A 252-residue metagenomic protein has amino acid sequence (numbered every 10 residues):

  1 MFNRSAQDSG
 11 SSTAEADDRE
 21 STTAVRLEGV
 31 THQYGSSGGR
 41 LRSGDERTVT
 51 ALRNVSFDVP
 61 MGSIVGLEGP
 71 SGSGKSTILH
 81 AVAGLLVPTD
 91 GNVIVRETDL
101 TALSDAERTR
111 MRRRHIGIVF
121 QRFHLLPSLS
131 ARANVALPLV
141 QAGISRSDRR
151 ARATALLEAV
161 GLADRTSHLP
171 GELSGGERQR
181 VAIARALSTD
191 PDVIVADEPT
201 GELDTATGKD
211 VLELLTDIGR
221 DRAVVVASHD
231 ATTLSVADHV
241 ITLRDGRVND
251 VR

Functional and structural regions predicted by a protein language model:
A83: Helix-to-loop junction immediately C-terminal to a conserved catalytic motif
G91-D99: Conserved ABC transporter NBD signature motif
T98-D99, V140, S147-D164: Conserved ABC ATPase "signature" region
L129-L137: Short coil-to-helix segment of the ABC ATPase nucleotide-binding domain corresponding to the Q-loop/switch region
L162, T166, V181, A186-S188: ABC ATPase C-loop
H168, T189, R220: Conserved signature/switch motifs of ABC ATPase nucleotide-binding domains
H168-L173, E177-Q179: Conserved ABC ATPase signature
I194-D197: Catalytic Walker B motif of ABC-type/P-loop ATPase nucleotide-binding domains
